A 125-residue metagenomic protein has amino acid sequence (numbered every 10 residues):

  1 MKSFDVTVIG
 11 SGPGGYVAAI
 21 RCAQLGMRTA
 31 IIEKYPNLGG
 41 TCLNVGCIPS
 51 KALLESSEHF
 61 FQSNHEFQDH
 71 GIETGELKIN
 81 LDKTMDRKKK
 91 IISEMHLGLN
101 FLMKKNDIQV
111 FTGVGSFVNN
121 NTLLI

Functional and structural regions predicted by a protein language model:
M1-G12: Beta1/beta-strand and adjacent pyrophosphate-binding region of the FAD-binding site in flavoprotein oxidoreductases
K2-F4, R21-M27, E33-I125: Glycine-rich flavin
I9, I32-E33: The conserved SAM/SAH-binding core of class I Rossmann-like methyltransferase domains, concentrating on the hydrophobic
G15: N-terminal Rossmann-fold NAD(P) dinucleotide-binding loop
